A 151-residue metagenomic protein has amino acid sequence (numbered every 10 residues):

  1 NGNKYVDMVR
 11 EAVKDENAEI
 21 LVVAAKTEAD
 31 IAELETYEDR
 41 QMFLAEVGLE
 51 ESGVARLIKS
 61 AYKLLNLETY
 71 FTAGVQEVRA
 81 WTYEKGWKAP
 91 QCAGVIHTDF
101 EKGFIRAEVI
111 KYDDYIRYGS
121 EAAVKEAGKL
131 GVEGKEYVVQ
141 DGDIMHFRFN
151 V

Functional and structural regions predicted by a protein language model:
N1-Q140, M145, N150-V151: C-terminal-of-GTPase-core extension/linker across diverse P-loop GTPases
